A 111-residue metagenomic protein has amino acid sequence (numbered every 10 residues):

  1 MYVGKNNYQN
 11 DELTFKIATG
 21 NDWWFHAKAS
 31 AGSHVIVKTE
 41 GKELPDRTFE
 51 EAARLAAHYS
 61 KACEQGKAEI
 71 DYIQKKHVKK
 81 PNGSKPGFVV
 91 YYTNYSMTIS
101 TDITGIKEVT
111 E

Functional and structural regions predicted by a protein language model:
M1-E111: Duplex nucleic acid-engaging cores and interfaces of nucleic-acid transaction enzymes
